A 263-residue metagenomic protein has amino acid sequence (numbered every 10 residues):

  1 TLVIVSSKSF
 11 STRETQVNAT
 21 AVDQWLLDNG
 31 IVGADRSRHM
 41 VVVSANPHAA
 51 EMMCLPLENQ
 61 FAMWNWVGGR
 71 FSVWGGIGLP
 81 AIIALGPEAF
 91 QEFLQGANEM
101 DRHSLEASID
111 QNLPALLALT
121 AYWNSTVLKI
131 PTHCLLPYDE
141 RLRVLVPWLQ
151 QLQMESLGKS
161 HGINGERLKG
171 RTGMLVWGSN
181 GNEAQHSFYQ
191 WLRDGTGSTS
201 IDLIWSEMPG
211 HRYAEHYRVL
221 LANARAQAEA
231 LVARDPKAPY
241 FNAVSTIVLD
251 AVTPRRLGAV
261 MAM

Functional and structural regions predicted by a protein language model:
L2-M263: A SIS-like phosphosugar-recognition module
